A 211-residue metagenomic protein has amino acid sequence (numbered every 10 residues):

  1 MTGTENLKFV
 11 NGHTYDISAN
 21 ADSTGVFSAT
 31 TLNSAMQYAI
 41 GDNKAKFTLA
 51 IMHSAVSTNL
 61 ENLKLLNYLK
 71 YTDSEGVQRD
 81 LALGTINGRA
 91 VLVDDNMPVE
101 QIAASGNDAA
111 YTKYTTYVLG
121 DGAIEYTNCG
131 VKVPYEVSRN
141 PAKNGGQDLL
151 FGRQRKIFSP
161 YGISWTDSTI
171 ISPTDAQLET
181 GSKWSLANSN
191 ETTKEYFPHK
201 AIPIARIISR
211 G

Functional and structural regions predicted by a protein language model:
M1-T2, G211: Accessible peptide chain termini
T2-A82: Extended, solvent-exposed, turn-rich assembly/linker loops in the middle of proteins
N20-T30, E61-G211: Sequence/fold signature of self-assembling virion shell proteins
